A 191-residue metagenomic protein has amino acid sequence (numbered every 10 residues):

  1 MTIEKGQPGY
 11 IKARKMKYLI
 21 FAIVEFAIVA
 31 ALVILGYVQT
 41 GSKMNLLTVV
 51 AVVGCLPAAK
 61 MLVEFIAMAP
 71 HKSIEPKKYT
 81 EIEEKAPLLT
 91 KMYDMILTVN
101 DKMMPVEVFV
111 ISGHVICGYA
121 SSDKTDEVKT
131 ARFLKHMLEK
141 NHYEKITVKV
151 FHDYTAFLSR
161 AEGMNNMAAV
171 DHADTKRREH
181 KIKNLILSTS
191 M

Functional and structural regions predicted by a protein language model:
M1-K91, R132, E139-I146, D153-M191: Surface-exposed interaction regions that form or flank ligand-binding interfaces
P87-V106: Active-site metal-binding core of divalent-cation-utilizing nuclease and nuclease-like domains
T98, D123-K124, T155: Short acidic/polar capping segments at secondary-structure boundaries
V106-C117: Active-site beta-strand-loop-beta-strand hairpin of nuclease catalytic cores that positions key catalytic residues
V115-A131: Mature extracytoplasmic domains of secretory-pathway proteins
